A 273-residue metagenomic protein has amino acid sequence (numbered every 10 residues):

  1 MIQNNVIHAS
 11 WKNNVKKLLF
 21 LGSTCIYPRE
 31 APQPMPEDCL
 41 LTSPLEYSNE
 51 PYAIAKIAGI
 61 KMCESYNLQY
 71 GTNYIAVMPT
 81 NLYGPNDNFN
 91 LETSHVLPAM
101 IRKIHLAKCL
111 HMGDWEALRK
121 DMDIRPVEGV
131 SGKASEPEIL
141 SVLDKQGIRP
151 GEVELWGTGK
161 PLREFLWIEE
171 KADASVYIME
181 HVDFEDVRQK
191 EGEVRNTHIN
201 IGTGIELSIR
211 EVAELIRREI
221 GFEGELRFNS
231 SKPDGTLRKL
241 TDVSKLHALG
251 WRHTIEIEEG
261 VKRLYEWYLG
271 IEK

Functional and structural regions predicted by a protein language model:
I2-S10, M62-C63, A174, I178: Hydrophobic positions on the long internal alpha-helix of Rossmann-like NAD(P)-dependent oxidoreductase domains
N4-E50, I75, N88: Conserved Rossmann-fold NAD(P)-dependent oxidoreductase catalytic core, especially the SDR/UDP-sugar
H8, R29, D38, Y47-T80 (+1 more regions): Active-site Tyr-X1-5-Lys
N13-L18, E30, G71-N73, R119-M122 (+2 more regions): Active-site loop of short-chain dehydrogenase/reductase
L19-S23, M78-T80, G159, G202: Active-site beta-alpha turn of Rossmann-fold NAD(P)-dependent dehydrogenases/reductases
T24-Y27, L82-G84, K171: Conserved sequence/active-site signature of Rossmann-fold short-chain dehydrogenase/reductase
L106-K273: C-terminal substrate-binding subdomain of Rossmann-fold SDR/epimerase-dehydratase oxidoreductases
